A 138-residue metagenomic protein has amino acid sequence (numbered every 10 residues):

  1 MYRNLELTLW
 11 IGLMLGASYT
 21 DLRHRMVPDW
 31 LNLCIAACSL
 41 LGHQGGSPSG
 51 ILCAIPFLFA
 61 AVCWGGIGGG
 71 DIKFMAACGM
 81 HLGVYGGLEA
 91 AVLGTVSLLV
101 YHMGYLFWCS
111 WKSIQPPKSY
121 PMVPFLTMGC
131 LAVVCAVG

Functional and structural regions predicted by a protein language model:
M1-G138: A membrane-topology feature that recognizes alpha-helical transmembrane segments and their immediate juxtamembrane
